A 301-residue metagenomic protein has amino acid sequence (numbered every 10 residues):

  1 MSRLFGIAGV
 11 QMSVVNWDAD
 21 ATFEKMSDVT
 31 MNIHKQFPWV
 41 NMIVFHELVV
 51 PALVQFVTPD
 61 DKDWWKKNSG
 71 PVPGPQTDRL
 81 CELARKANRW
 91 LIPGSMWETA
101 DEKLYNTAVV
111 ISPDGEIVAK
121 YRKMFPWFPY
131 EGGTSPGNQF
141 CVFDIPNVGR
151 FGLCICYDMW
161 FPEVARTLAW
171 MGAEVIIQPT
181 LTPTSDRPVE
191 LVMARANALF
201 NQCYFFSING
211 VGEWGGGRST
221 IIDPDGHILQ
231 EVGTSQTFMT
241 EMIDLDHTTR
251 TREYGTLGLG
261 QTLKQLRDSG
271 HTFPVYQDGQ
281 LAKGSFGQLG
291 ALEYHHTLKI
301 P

Functional and structural regions predicted by a protein language model:
M1-V40, P51, I177: N-terminal active-site segment of His-dependent metallophosphoesterases
I7, V110-V118, T220-V232: Short, glycine-anchored, charge-dense loop/turn motifs used at functional sites
A8-V10, V44, I92, A119 (+2 more regions): Hydrophobic/aromatic beta-strand patches that form the interior of the parallel beta-sheet core in alpha/beta enzyme
M12-D18, D60-N68, R150, E174-L181: Short, basic, glycine/proline-bearing loop/turn elements
E24-P113, T184-L199: Cys-nucleophile CN-hydrolase/nitrilase-fold catalytic domain and related Cys-dependent amidase chemistry that acts on
V72-L91, R150, M159-M239: CN hydrolase (nitrilase-like) catalytic-core segments centered on the catalytic cysteine and neighboring Lys/Glu
E82, E98-E174, P179, P183-V192 (+2 more regions): Active-site catalytic loop in hydrolytic enzyme cores
V142, Y204, G210-P301: C-terminal beta-strand edge segments of enzyme domains
